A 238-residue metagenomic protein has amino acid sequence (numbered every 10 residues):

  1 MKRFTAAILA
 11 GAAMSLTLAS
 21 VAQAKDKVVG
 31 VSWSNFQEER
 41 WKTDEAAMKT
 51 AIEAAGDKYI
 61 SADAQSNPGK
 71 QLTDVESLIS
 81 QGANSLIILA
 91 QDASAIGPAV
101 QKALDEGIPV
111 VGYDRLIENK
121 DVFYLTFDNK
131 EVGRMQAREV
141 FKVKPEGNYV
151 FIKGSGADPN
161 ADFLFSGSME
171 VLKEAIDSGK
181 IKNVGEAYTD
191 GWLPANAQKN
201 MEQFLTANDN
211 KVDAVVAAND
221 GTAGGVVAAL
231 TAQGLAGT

Functional and structural regions predicted by a protein language model:
R3-T5, A13, A22-T238: A residue-level marker of the well-folded mature domains of exported/periplasmic proteins
L9-T17: Bacterial N-terminal signal peptides
